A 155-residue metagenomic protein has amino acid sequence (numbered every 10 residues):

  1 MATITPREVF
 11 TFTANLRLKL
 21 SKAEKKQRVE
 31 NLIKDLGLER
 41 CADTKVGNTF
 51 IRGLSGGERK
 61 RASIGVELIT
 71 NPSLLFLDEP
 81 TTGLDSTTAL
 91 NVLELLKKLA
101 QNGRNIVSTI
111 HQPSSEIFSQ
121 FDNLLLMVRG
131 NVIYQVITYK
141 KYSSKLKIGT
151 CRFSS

Functional and structural regions predicted by a protein language model:
A2-K19, R28: Q-loop/switch helix immediately C-terminal to the Walker
I4, V46, L54, E67-L68: ABC ATPase signature
T11, K26-K45: Conserved ABC ATPase "signature" region
I64-G65, V92: Hydrophobic anchor residue at the start of the ABC signature
L68-L74: A short, proline-enriched helix->beta-strand linker immediately N-terminal to the Walker B motif in ABC-type P-loop
L75-E79: Catalytic Walker B motif of ABC-type/P-loop ATPase nucleotide-binding domains
S86-T87: Helix N-cap at the start of a conserved alpha-helix in ABC-type nucleotide-binding domains
L125, R129-Y134: Conserved switch/coupling elements of ABC/ABC-like ATPase nucleotide-binding domains
